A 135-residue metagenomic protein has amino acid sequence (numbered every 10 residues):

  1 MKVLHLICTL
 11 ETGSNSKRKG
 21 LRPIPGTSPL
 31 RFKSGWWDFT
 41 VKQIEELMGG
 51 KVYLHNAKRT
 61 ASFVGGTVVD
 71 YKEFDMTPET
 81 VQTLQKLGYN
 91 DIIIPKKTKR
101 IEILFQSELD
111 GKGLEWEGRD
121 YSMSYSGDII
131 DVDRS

Functional and structural regions predicted by a protein language model:
M1-E46, G118-S122, I129-S135: Compositionally biased, charged N-terminal/linker segments
M1-H5, N15, F63, F74-S135: Contiguous surface segments at macromolecular interaction interfaces
L10, K58, L109: A broadly conserved detector of short glycine/acidic/proline-rich loop/turn motifs that flank catalytic sites and bind
G35, M48-G50, S62-V64, K99-I101: A generic structural signal for short beta-strands and their flanking turns/coil linkers
Q43-E46, H55-K58, I92-P95: A general structural signal for short secondary-structure junctions and capping/turn motifs
G50-N56, L104: Short, hydrophobic/aromatic-rich beta-strand segments within well-structured domains
H55-T67: Short coil-to-beta-strand transition motifs
V69-E73: Residue-level recognition of beta-strand microenvironments
